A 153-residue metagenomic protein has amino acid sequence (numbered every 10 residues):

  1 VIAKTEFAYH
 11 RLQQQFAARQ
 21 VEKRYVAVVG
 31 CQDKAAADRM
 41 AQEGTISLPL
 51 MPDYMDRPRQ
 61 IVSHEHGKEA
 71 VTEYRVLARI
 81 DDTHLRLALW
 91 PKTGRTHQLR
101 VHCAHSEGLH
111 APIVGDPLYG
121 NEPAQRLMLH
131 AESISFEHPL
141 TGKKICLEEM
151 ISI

Functional and structural regions predicted by a protein language model:
I2-I153: RNA pseudouridine synthases
